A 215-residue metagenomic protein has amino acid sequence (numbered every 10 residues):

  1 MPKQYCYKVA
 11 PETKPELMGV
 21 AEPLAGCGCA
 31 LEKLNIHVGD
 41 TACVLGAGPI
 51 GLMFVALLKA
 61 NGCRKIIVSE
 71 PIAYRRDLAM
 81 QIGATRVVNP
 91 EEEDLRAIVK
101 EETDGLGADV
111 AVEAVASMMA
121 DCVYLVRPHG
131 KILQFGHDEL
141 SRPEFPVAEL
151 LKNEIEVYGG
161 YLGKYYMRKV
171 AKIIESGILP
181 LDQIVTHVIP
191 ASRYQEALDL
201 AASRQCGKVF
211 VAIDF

Functional and structural regions predicted by a protein language model:
M1-Y7: Glycine-rich phosphate/adenylate-binding loop and adjacent beta-alpha elements of nucleotide- or dinucleotide-binding
C6, L24-C27, G51, R96 (+4 more regions): A general structural signal for well-ordered alpha-helical segments in protein cores
P11-E92, A97: Mid-domain Rossmann-like dinucleotide-binding core that forms the NAD(H)/NADP(H) cofactor-binding site
L34-N35, D77, Q81-E156: Glycine-rich cofactor phosphate-binding loops and adjacent beta1-alpha1 units of small-molecule cofactor enzyme domains
D40, G130-K131, G207: Glycine-centered, small-residue-biased loops immediately flanking beta-strands in adenine/cofactor-binding cores
E70, G136, Y161: Conserved acidic E/D residue at the C-terminus of a beta-strand in Rossmann-like folds
A120-Y124, K164, R168-F215: C-terminal hydrophobic helical "lid"/dimerization subdomain of Rossmann-like NAD(P)H-dependent oxidoreductases
G130-L133, E144-I184: Rossmann-fold dehydrogenase core element
